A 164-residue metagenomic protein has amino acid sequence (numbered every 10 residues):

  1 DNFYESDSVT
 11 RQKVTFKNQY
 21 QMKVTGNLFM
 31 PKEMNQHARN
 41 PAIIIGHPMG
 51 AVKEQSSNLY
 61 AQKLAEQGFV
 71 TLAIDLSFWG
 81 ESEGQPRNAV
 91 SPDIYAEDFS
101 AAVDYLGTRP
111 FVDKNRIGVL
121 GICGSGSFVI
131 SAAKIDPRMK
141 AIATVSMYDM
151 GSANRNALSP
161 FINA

Functional and structural regions predicted by a protein language model:
D1-A38: N-terminal cap/lid segment of alpha/beta-hydrolase-fold proteins
Q19-Y20, N40, H47-V52, C123: Active-site glycine-rich loops that stabilize anionic/oxyanionic intermediates across multiple enzyme folds
I45-P48, A73: Structural cue for short, hydrophobic secondary-structure segments
G50-Q62, L76: The serine-hydrolase catalytic nucleophile loop
Q55, S77-V90: Glycine-rich "HGGG/HGxG" loop immediately N-terminal to the catalytic nucleophile of the alpha/beta-hydrolase
S56, A89-P110: Alpha/beta-hydrolase active-site loop
K63-E83: Conserved alpha/beta-hydrolase
A101-A164: Primarily recognizes the serine-hydrolase "nucleophile elbow" in alpha/beta-hydrolase and SGNH/GDSL folds
